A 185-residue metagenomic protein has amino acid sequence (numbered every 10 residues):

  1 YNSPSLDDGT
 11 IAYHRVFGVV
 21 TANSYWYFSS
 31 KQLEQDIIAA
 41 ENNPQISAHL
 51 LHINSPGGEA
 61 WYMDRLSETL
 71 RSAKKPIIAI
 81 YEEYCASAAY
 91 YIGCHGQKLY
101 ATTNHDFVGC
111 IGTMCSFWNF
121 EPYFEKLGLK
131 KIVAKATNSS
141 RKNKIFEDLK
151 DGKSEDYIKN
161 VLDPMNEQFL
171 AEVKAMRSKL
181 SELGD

Functional and structural regions predicted by a protein language model:
Y1-K75, Y84, A88-R177: Small-residue-centered hinge/linker elements
I80-A86, D185: Glycine-rich beta-to-alpha transition loops that act as phosphate-gripper elements at the mouths of alpha/beta enzyme
K179-D185: A local structural motif
